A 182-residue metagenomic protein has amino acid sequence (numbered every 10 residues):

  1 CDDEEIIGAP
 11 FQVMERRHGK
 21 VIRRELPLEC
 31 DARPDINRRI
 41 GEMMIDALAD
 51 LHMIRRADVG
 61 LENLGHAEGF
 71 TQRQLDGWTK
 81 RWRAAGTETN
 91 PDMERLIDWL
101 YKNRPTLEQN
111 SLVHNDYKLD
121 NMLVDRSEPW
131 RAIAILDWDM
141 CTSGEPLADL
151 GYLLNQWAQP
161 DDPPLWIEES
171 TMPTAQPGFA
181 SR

Functional and structural regions predicted by a protein language model:
C1-R95, W99-L112, R126-W130: ATP-binding pocket architecture of kinase catalytic cores
F11-I22, L147-Q159: Conserved long hydrophobic alpha-helices within structured protein cores
L26-A32, G77-T79, W138, D161-T171: Short glycine/proline- and charge-enriched loop/turn segments that cap or connect secondary-structure elements
P34-N37, W138-G144, P173-Q176: Glycine-rich "substrate-gating" loop/helix at the edge of Rossmann-like oxidoreductase active sites
I40-M44, T89-D92, D116, P146-D149 (+1 more regions): An acidic site on a long C-lobe helix of protein kinase domains
L51, D98-L154, D161: Active-site acidic catalytic loop and adjacent metal/ATP-binding pocket of ATP-dependent phosphoryl transfer enzymes
A148-R182: Active-site activation/catalytic loop segments of kinase-like enzymes and analogous catalytic loops in related
